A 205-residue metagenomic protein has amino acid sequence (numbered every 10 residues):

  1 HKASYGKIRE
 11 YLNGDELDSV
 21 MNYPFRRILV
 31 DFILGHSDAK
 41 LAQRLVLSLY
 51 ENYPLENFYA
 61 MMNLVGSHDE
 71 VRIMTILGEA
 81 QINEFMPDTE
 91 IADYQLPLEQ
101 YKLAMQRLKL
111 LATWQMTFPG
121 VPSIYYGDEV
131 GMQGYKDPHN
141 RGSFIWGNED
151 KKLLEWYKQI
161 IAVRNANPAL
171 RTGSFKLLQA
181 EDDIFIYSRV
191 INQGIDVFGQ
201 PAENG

Functional and structural regions predicted by a protein language model:
H1-K2, V130, T172-L177: Acidic carboxylate-rich catalytic motifs and surrounding loops in phosphoryl-/glycosyl-chemistry enzymes
H1-L64, Q133-Q159, V163-P168, S188-N192: Active-site-proximal helices and loops of the catalytic beta/alpha 8
R9-S19, L64-L96, A112-K151: Aromatic/acidic polysaccharide-binding cleft in carbohydrate-active enzymes
K40-Q43, N83-K109, A166: Aromatic-anchored helix/helix-loop segment that forms the rim or "lid" of small-molecule/cofactor binding pockets
L49-Y53, L110-T117: Short amphipathic alpha-helices and their capping/turn segments at secondary-structure boundaries
P54-N57, M116-F118, I191, P201-N204: Extracellular/periplasmic catalytic domains that process cell-envelope and extracellular macromolecules
P122-Y126, A166-S174: Acidic/polar loop patches that form or flank catalytic/metal-binding clefts of enzymes that bind anionic ligands
Q179-G205: Carbohydrate-binding surface patches
